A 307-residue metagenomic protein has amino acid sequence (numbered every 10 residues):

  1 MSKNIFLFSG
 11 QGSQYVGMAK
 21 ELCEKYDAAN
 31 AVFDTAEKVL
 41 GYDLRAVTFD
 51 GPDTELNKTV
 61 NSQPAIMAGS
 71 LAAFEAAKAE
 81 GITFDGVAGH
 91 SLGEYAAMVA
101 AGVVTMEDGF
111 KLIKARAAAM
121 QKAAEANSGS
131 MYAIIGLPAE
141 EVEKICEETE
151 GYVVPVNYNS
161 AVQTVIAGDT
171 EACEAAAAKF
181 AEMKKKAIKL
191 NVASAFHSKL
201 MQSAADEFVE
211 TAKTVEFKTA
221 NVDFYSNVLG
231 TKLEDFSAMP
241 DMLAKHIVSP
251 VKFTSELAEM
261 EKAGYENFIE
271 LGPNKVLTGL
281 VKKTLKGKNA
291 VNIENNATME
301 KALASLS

Functional and structural regions predicted by a protein language model:
S2-E141, L190, N267-A297: FabD-like malonyl-/acyl-CoA
Q11-S13, L40-Y42, A101-V248: Alpha/beta catalytic cores of group-transfer enzymes, especially the acyltransferase/condensing modules of polyketide
C23-E24, E148, A181-E182, K283-K286 (+1 more regions): Short, solvent-exposed amphipathic alpha-helical segments in soluble enzyme and RNA/protein-processing domains
A28, G69, A172, E207 (+1 more regions): Charged catalytic carboxylate motif
K78, E261-K262: Non-catalytic positions within long, well-ordered alpha-helices that form the structural scaffold/packing of enzyme
I82, T219-A220, A263: Structured loop/turn residues at beta-strand edges in well-structured enzyme cores
L229, N289-S307: Short, flexible loop segments at boundaries between secondary-structure elements
T254-A258: Short hydrophobic/charged patches on amphipathic alpha-helices used for structural packing and interfaces
